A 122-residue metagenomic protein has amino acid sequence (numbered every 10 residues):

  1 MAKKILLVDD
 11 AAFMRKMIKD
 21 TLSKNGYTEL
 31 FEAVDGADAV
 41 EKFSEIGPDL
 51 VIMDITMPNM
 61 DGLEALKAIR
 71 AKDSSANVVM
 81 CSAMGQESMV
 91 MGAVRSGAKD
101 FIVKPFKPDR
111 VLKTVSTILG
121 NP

Functional and structural regions predicted by a protein language model:
A12-F31: Two-component/phosphorelay signaling modules centered on CheY-like receiver
D35-D38, D61-E64: Acidic catalytic/metal-coordinating carboxylates
I46-I52: Active-site beta3 strand of CheY-like receiver
M57: Receiver (REC) domain active-site loop signature in two-component systems and cognate sites in sensor histidine kinases
M84-G85: Short, conserved "switch-loop" micro-motifs in signal-transduction and mechanochemical regulators
S88, F106-S116: C-terminal output helix
